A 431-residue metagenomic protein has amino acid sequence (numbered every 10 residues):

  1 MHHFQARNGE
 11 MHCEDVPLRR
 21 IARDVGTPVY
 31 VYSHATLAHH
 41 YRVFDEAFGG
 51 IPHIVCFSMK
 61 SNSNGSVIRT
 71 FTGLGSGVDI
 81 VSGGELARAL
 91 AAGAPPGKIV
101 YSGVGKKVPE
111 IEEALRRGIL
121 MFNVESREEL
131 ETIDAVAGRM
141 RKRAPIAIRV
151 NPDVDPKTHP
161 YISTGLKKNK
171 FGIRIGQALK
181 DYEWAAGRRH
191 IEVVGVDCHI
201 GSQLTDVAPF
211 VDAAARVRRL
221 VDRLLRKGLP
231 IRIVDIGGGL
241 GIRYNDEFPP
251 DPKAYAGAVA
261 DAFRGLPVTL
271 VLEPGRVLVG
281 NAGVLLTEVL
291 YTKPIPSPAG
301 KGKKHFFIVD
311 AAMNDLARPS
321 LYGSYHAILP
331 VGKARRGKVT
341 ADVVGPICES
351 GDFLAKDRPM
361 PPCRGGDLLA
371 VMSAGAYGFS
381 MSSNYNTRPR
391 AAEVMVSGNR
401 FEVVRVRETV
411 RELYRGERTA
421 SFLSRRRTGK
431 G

Functional and structural regions predicted by a protein language model:
M1-A144, R188-E192, R219, R223-R226 (+2 more regions): A charged N-terminal "starter" segment
P17, S33-T36, H40, F44 (+20 more regions): General structural feature for long, well-ordered alpha-helical segments within catalytic domains of soluble enzymes
A22, A258, P267-G431: Charged (often Lys/Glu-rich) extended helix/loop segments that serve as interaction or gating elements
L37, K60, S82, A114 (+7 more regions): Conserved, mostly hydrophobic/aromatic
P52-C56, G75-G77, P96-V100, M121 (+7 more regions): Structural preference for beta-strand elements that scaffold enzyme active sites
S61-S63, G84-E85, G105-K106, S126-E128 (+5 more regions): Active-site-proximal loop/turn and secondary-structure-junction residues that shape catalytic pockets, frequently
V67-I68, A91-A92, I111-R116, I133-V136 (+6 more regions): Short acidic, glycine/serine/threonine-rich loops at helix termini
P152-K293, M360, N386-R388, S397: Active-site loop/helix belt of alpha/beta enzymes
